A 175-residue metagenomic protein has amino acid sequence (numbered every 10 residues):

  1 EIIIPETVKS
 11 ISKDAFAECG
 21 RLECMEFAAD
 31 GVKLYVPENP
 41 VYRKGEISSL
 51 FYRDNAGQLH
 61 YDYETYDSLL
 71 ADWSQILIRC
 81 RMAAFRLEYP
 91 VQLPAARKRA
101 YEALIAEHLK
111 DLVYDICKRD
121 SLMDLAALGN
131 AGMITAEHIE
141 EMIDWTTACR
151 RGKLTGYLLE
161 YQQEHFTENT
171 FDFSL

Functional and structural regions predicted by a protein language model:
E1-S10, G20-P37, Y42-A96, E102-R119 (+3 more regions): Structural signature of tandem-repeat unit edges
L125-L128, L158: Conserved hydrophobic site in ankyrin repeats
G132-I134, Q163: Ankyrin-repeat C-terminal turn/loop position
K153-L175: Charge-dense, extended regions
